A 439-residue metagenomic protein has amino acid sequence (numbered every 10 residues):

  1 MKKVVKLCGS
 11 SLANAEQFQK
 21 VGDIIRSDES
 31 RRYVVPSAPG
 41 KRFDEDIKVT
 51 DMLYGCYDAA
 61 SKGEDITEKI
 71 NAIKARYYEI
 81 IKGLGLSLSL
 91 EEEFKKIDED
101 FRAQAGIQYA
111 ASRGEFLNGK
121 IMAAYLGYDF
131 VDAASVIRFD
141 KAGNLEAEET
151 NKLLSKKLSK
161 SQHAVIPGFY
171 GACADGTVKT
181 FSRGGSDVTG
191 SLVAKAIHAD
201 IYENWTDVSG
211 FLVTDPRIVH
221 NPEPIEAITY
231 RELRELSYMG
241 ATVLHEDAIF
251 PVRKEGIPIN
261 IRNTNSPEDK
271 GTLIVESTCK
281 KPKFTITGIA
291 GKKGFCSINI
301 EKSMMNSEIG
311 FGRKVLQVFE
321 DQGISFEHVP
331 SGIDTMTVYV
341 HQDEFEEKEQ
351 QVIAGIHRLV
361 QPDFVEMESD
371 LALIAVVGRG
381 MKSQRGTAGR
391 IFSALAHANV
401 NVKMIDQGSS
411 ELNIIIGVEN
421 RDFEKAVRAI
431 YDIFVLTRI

Functional and structural regions predicted by a protein language model:
M1-L244, I249, H341, G417-E419 (+1 more regions): Nucleotide/pyrophosphate-binding catalytic subdomain
K2-K3, R31-V34, Y128-D129, Q162-V165 (+13 more regions): Structural motif
P39-G40, V208-G210, I259, N263-E268 (+3 more regions): Glycine-rich beta-alpha junction loops
V136-R138, S209-G210, P267, D334 (+1 more regions): Positions that flank functional sites
L244-E246, E255, R262-T272, E346-E349: Surface-exposed amphipathic alpha-helical tracts and adjacent flexible/coil segments at the periphery of soluble enzymes
K270-I439: A conserved regulatory-domain signal marking ACT and ACT-like small-molecule sensing domains and adjacent regulatory
